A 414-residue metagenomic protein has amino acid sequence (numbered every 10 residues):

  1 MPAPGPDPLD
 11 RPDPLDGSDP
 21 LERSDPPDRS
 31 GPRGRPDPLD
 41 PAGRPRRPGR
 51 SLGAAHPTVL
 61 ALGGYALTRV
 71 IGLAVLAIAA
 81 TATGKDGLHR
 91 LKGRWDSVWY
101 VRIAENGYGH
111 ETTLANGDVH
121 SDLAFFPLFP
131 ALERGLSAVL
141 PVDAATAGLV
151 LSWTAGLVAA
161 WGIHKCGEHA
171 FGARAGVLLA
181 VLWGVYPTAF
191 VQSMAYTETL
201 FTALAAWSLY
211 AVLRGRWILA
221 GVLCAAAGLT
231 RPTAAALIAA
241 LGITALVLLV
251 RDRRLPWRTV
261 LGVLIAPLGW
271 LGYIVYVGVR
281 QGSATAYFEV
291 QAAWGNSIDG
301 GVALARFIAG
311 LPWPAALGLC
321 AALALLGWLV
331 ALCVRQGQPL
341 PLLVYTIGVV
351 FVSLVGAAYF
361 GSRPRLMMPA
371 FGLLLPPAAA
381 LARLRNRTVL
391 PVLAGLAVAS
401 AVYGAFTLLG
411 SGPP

Functional and structural regions predicted by a protein language model:
T68-T83, G87, K92, I238-W328 (+1 more regions): Membrane-lumen/periplasm interface segments of specific transmembrane helices in polyprenyl phosphate-linked
W95-G109, D118-P141, G301: Short hydrophobic/aromatic helix or loop-helix immediately within or flanking a transmembrane segment in polytopic
P127, A131, V139-V158, A315-L319: Loop-to-helix entry region of an early transmembrane alpha helix in multi-pass inner-membrane enzymes
G135, A147-H169, G327-A331: Transmembrane-helix motifs of polytopic, lipid-linked glycan transferases
D143-T146, I163-V185, A203, V344: Transmembrane-helix signature of polytopic, membrane-embedded enzymes that assemble or transfer cell-envelope glycans
F171-A173, S208-L219, L381: Membrane-interface transmembrane helices that cradle and orient dolichyl/undecaprenyl
G184, A205-Y210, I218-A245, I265-L268 (+1 more regions): Membrane-interface alpha helices of multi-pass inner-membrane proteins
M194-L200, R363-P364: Short acidic/glycine- and proline-prone juxtamembrane loop motifs at membrane-interface regions of multi-pass membrane
